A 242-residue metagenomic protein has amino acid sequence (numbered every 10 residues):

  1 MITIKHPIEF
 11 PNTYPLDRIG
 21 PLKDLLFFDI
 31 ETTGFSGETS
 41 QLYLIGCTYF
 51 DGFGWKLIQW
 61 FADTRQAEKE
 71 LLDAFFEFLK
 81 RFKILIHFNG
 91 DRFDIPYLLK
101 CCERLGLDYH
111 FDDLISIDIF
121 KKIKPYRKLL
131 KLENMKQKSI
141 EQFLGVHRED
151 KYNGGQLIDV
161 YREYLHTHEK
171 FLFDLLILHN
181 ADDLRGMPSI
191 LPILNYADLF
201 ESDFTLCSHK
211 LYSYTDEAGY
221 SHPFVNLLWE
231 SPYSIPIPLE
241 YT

Functional and structural regions predicted by a protein language model:
M1-S40, F50-T242: DEDD superfamily 3′-5′ metal-dependent exonuclease/proofreading module
I45-C47: Short beta-strand scaffold segments in enzyme catalytic cores
